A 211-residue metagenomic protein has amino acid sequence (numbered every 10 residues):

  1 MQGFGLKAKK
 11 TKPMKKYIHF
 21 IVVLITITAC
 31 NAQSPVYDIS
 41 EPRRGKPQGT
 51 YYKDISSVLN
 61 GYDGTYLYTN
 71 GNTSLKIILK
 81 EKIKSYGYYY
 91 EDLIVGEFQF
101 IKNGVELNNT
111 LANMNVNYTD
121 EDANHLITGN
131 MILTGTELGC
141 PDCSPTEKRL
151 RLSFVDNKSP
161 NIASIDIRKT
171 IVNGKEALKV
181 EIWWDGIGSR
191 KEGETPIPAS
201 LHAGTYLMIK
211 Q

Functional and structural regions predicted by a protein language model:
M1-D38: Bacterial Sec-dependent N-terminal signal peptides
Q2, G49-L67: N-terminal helix-cap/turn-to-beta initiation motif at the start of protein domains
N31-S57: Sec-dependent signal peptide cleavage junction
L59, N72-S74, E91-L93, E147 (+2 more regions): A general secondary-structure signal for short beta-strands and their flanking turns/coil in non-transmembrane regions
N60-E81: Conserved SET/PR-domain catalytic core that frames the SAM/AdoMet-binding pocket
Y68, G96, L178-I182: Short hydrophobic/aromatic-rich beta-strand segments that constitute the beta-sheet cores of beta-sandwich/beta-barrel
S74-P160: Structured domain cores in non-transmembrane regions
G139-Q211: Glycine-rich, aromatic-bearing surface loops/beta-hairpins
